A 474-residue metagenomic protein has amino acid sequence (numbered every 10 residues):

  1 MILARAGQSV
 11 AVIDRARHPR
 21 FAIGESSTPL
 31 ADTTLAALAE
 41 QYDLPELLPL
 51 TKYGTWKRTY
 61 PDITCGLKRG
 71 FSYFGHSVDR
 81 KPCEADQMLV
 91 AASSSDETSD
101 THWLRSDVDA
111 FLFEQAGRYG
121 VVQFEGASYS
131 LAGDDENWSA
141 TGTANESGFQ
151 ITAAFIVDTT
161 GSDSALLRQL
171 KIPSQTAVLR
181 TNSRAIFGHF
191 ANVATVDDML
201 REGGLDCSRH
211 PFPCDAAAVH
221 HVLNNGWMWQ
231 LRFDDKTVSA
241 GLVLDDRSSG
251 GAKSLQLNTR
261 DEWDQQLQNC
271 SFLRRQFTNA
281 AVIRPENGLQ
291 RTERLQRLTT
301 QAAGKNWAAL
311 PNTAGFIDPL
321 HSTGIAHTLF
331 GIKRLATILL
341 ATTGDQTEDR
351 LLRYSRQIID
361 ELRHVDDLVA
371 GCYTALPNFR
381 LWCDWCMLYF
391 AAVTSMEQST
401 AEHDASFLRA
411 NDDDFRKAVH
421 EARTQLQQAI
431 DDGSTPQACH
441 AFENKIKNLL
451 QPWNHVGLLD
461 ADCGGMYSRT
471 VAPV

Functional and structural regions predicted by a protein language model:
A4-E25: Glycine-rich FAD pyrophosphate-binding loop
V12-I13, I156, L310: Generic enzyme active-site microenvironment
R20-R80: N-terminal FAD cofactor-binding segment of flavoenzymes
Y60-D107: Flavin (FAD/FMN) cofactor-binding and adjacent substrate-gating region of FAD-dependent oxidoreductase domains
P61-T64, T176-R180, A217-H221, Q290 (+1 more regions): Short Gly/Pro-enriched turn/cap motifs at secondary-structure boundaries
A110-R275, I332: Predominantly flavin-linked oxidoreductase catalytic cores and closely associated redox partners
N224-M228, R232-D234, V243-V369: FAD/FMN-dependent oxidoreductases across multiple families
I338-V474: C-terminal helical "tail/cap" subdomain of flavin- and related membrane-associated enzymes
